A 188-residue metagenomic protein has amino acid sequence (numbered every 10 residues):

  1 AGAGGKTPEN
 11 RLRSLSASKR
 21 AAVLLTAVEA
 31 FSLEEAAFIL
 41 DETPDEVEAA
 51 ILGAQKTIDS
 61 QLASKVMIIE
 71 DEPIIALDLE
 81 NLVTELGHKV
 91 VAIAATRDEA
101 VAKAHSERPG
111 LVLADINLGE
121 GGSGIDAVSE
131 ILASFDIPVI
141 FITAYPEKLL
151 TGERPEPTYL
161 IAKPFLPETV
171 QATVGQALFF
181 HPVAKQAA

Functional and structural regions predicted by a protein language model:
A22-V23: A short pre-motif secondary-structure segment
E29-A49, A54: Helix-turn-helix DNA-binding module
S64-I74, L79-V83, V170: Conserved acidic segment of CheY-like receiver
G87-A95, K103: Short hydrophobic/Thr-rich beta-strand motif most characteristic of the beta2 strand and flanking loop of CheY-like
D115-I116: Active-site residues of response regulator receiver
I125-I137, T151: Short amphipathic alpha-helix used as the core "switch/output" element in two-component signaling
I140-T143: Hydrophobic/aromatic residues positioned on beta-strands within the core alpha/beta folds
F165-G175: C-terminal output helix
